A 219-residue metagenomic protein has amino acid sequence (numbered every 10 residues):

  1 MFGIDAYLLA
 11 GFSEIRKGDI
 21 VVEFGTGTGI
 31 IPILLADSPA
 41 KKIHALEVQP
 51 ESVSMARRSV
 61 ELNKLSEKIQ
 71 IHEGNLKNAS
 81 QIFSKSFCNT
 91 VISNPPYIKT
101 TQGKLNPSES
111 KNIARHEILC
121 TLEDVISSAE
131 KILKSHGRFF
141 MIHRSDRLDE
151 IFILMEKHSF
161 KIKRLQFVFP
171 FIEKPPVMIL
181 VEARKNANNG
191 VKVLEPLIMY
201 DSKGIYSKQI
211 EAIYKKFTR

Functional and structural regions predicted by a protein language model:
M1-I15: Conserved SAM-binding loop and adjacent beta-strand
F2, L119-F169, K174-P176: Conserved Class I SAM-dependent methyltransferase catalytic core
G11-K104, S127: Conserved SAM/SAH cofactor-binding pocket of Class I
S38, S84-K85, E173-V177, V191: A generic structural micro-feature
P95-D124: Mobile active-site "lid"/loop adjacent to the S-adenosyl-L-methionine
P176-R219: SAM/dcSAM-binding transferase cores
